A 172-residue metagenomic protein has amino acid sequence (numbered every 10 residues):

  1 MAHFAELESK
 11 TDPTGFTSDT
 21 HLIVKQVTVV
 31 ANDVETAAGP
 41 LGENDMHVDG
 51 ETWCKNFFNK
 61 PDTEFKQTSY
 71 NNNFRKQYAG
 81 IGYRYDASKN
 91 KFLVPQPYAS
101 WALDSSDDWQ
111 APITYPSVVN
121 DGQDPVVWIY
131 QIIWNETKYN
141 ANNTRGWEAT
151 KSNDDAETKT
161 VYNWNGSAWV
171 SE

Functional and structural regions predicted by a protein language model:
M1-E172: Interaction-interface detector
